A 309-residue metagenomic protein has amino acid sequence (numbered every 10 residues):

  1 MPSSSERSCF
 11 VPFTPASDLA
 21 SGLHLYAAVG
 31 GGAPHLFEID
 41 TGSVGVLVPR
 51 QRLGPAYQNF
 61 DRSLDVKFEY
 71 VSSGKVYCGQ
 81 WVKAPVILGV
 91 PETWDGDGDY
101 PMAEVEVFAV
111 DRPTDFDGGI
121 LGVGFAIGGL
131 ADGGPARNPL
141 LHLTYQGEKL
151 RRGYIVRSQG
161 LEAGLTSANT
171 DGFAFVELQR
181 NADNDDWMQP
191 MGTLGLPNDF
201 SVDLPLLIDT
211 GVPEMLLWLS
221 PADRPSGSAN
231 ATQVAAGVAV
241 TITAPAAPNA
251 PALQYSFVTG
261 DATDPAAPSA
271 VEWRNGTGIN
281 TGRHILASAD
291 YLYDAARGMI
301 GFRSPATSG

Functional and structural regions predicted by a protein language model:
M1-G309: Pepsin/retropepsin-fold aspartyl endopeptidases
